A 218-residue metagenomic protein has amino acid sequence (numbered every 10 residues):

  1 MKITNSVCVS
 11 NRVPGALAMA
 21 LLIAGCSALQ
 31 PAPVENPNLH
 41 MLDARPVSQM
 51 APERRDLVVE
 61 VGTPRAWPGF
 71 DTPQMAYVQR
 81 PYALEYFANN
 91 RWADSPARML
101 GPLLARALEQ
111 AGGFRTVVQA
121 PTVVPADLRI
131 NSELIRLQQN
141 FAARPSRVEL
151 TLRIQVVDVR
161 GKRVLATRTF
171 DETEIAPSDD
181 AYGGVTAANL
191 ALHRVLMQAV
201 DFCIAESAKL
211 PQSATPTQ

Functional and structural regions predicted by a protein language model:
K2-L17: Bacterial N-terminal signal peptides that target proteins for export
L22-G25: C-terminal motif of bacterial Sec signal peptides marking the signal peptidase cleavage site
S27-M50, R55, A111-G161, P177: Surface-exposed short loop/turn segments
S27-P96, E206-Q218: A structural "domain/chain start" motif
P64, E133-L137, D171-T173: Generic short beta-strand segments
Y82-R91, R160-D201: Short secondary-structure boundary motifs at beta->alpha junctions and helix caps
A97, G101-A105, A111, N189-L196 (+1 more regions): Extracytoplasmic/secreted envelope proteins and their assembly/folding machinery, especially bacterial periplasmic
A111, R115, A199-E206, L210: Solvent-exposed amphipathic alpha-helical surface segments
